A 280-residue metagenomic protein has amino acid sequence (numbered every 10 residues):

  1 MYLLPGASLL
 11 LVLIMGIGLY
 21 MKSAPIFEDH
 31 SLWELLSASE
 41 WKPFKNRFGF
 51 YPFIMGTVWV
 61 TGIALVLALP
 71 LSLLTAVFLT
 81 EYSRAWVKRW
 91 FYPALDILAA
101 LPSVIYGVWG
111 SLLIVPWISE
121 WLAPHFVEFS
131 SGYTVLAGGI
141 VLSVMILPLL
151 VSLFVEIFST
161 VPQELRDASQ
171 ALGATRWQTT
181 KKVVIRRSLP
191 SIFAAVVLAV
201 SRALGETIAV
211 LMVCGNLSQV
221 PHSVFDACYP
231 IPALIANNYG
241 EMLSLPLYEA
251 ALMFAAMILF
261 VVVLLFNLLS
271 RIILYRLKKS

Functional and structural regions predicted by a protein language model:
M1-I17: N-terminal signal-anchor/first transmembrane alpha helix
Y20-A64, R84-A85, N237-A250: Periplasmic/extracellular loop-to-transmembrane helix junction in inner-membrane transport proteins
D29-F48, Y106-V144, F225: Membrane-interfacial helix termini and adjacent extracytoplasmic/periplasmic loops of multi-pass transporters
I63-L95, P116, S270-R276: Transmembrane-helix boundary motif in ABC transporter permease subunits
A94-I97, L150-F154, V161, R176-C214: Transmembrane alpha-helices
P102, L172-G173, R186: Glycine/proline-centered hinge or cleavage motifs at structural transition points of membrane proteins
E120, H125, V210-F260: Interhelical loop and adjacent transmembrane-helix boundary motif in polytopic membrane transport permeases
V155-R166, Q170, G240-S280: C-terminal transmembrane helix and the adjacent membrane-cytosol boundary/short C-terminal tail of inner/organellar
